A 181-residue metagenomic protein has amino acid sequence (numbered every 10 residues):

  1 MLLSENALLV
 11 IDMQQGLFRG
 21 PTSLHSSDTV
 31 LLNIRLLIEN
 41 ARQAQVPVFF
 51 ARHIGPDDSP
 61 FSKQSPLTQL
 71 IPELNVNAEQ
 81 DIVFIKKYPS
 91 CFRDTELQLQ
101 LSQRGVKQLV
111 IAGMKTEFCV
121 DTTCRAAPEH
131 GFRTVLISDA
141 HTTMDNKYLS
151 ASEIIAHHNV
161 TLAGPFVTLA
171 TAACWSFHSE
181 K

Functional and structural regions predicted by a protein language model:
M1-A7, F61-K181: Active-site-adjacent betaalpha module
L9-Q14: N-terminal nucleotide-binding beta1-loop-alpha1 segment
G16-R19: Short acidic, Gly/Ser-rich segments with clustered Asp/Glu that frequently serve as metal-coordination loops in enzyme
P21-S23, L109: Short, basic, glycine/proline-bearing loop/turn elements
S23-F50: A short alpha/beta connector and helix-capping loop motif
I34, R52-G55, Y88: Short glycine-rich, polar/acidic loop-and-turn segments at beta strand-coil junctions
Q43-S59, S65: Early exported N-terminus immediately downstream of N-terminal targeting peptides
